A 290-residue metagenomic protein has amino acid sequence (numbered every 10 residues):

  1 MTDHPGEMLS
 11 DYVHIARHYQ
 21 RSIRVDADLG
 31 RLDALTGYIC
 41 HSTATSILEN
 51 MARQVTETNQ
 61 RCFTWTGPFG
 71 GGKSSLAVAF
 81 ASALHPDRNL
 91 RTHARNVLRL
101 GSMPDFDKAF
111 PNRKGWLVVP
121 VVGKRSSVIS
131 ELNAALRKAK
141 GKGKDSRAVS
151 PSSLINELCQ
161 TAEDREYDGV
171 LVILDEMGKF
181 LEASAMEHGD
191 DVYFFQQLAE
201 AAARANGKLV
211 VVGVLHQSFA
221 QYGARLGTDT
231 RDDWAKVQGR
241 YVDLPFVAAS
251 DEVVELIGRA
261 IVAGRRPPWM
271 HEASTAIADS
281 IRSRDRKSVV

Functional and structural regions predicted by a protein language model:
M1-G71, V78, A83, D229-L244 (+1 more regions): Walker A/P-loop-proximal flanking segment of P-loop NTPase domains
A27-A34, R113-S153, L174-M186: Conserved P-loop NTPase mechanochemical-coupling segment
T56-T64, S74, S82-N89, W116-V118 (+2 more regions): Intein modules and their embedded homing endonuclease domains
G67-L98, A205, V212: Hydrophobic or amphipathic alpha-helical targeting/insertion segments
A81-W116, G143-S153, G223: Flexible phosphate/Mg2+-sensing switch loops adjacent to catalytic phosphate-binding sites
K108-S127, E200-V290: Conserved P-loop NTPase catalytic core
A162-D191, V214: Conserved P-loop NTPase "ATPase switch" module shared by AAA+ and STAND
M186-L198, R225-T230: Substrate-gripping "pore-loop 1 plus following alpha2 helix"
